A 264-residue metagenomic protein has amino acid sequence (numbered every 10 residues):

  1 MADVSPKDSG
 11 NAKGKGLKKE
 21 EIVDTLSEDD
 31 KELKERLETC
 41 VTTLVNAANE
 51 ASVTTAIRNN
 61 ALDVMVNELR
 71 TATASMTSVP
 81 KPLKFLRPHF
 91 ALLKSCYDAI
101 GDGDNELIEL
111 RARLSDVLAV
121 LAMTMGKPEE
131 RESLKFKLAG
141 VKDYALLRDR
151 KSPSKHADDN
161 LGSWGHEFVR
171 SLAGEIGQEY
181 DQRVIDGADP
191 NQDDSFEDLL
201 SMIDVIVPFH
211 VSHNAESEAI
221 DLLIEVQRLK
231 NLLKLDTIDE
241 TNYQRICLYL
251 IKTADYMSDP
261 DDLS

Functional and structural regions predicted by a protein language model:
M1-N60: N-terminal "cap/leader" segments of large eukaryotic alpha-helical scaffolds
I57, L62, L69-T71, S75-S264: Extended alpha-helical assembly domains of large eukaryotic scaffold proteins
